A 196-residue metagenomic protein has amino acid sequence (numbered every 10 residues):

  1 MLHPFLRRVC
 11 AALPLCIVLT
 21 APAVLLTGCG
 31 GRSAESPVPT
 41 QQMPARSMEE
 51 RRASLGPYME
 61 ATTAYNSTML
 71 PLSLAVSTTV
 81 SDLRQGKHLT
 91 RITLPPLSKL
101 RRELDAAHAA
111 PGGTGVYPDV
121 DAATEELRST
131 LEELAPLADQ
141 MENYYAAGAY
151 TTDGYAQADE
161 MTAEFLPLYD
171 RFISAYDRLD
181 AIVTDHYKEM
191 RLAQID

Functional and structural regions predicted by a protein language model:
L2-L15: Bacterial N-terminal signal peptides that target proteins for export
C16-A23: Alpha-helical transmembrane segments
I17, A34-P37: Compositionally biased regions
L26-G28: C-terminal motif of bacterial Sec signal peptides marking the signal peptidase cleavage site
G30-R32: Bacterial signal peptide processing site
P37-D170: Leu/Val/Ala/Ile-rich N-terminal alpha-helices, chiefly Sec-type signal peptides and the beginnings
A158-D196: Extended amphipathic alpha-helical interaction segments
